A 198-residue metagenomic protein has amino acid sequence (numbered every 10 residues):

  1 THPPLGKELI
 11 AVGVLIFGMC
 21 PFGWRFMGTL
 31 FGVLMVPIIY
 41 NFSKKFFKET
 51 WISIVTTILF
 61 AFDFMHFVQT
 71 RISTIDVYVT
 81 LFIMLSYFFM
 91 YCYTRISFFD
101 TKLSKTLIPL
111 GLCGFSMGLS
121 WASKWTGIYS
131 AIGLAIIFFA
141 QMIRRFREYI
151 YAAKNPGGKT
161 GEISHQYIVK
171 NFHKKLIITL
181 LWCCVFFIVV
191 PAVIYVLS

Functional and structural regions predicted by a protein language model:
P3-E8, F17-P37, Q69, S73: Loop-to-helix entry region of an early transmembrane alpha helix in multi-pass inner-membrane enzymes
G23, M27, W51-T56, V79 (+5 more regions): Alpha-helical transmembrane segments of integral membrane proteins
F26-F47, L85-F89: Transmembrane-helix motifs of polytopic, lipid-linked glycan transferases
G28, M65-Y78, S123-T126: Short acidic/glycine- and proline-prone juxtamembrane loop motifs at membrane-interface regions of multi-pass membrane
G32-M35, F60, I75, V79-Y87 (+1 more regions): Hydrophobic core segments of transmembrane alpha-helices in multi-pass, intramembrane catalytic enzymes
K44-F47, S86-I108, F139-F146: Membrane-interface transmembrane helices that cradle and orient dolichyl/undecaprenyl
T56-A61, V68, M117, W121: Short helix- or helix-capping micro-motifs that position conserved polar/aromatic residues at function-defining sites
F115, I128-S198: Transmembrane-lumen/periplasm boundary regions of multi-pass, lipid-linked membrane glycan transferases
